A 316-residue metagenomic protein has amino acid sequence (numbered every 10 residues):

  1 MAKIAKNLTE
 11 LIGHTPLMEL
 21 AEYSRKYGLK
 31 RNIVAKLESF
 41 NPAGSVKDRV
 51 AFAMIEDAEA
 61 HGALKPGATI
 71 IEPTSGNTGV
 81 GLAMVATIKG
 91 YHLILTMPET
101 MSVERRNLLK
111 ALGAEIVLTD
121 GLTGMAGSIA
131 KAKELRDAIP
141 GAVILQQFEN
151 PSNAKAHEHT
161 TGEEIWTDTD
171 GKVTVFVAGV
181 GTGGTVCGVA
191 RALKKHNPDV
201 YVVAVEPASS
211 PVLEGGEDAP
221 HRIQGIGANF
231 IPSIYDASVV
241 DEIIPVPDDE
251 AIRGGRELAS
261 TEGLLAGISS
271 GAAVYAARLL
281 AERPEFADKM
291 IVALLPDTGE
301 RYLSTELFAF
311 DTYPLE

Functional and structural regions predicted by a protein language model:
M1-E316: PLP-dependent amino-acid enzyme catalytic core
